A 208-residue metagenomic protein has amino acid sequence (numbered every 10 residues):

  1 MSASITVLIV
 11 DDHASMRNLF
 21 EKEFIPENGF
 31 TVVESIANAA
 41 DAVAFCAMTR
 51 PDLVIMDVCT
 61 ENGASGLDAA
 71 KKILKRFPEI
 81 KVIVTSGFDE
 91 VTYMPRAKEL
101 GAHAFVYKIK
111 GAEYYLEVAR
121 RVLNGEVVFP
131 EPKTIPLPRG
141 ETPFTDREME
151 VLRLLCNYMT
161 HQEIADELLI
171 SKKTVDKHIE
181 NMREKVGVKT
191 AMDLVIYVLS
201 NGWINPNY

Functional and structural regions predicted by a protein language model:
M1-K133: N-terminal regulatory/sensing modules of transcriptional regulators
K72, E167-L168, K185: Residues within the alpha-helical elements of helix-turn-helix
V118, H178-N181: Residues within the DNA-recognition helix of helix-turn-helix
V128-L155: Regulatory hinge/linker segments at domain boundaries that couple sensory/effector modules to output domains
R147-V151, D176, A191: The N-cap/first-turn positions of alpha helices within or immediately adjacent to helix-turn-helix DNA-binding domains
N157-Y158, L169, G187: Central "turn" residue of the DNA-binding helix-turn-helix
Q162-D166, K173, E180, M192: Residues within helix-turn-helix
R183-Y208: Basic, Lys/Arg-enriched C-terminal extension of HTH/homeodomain DNA-binding domains
